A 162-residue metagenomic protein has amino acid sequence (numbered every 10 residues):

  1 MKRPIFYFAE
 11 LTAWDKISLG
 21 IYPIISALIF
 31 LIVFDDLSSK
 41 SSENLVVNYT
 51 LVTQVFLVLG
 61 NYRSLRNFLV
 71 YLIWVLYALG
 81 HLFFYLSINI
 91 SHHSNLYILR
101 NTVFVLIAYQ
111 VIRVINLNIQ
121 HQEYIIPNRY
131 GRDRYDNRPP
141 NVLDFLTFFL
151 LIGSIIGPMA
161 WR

Functional and structural regions predicted by a protein language model:
M1-L11: Short, Lys/Arg-rich, polar N-terminal cytosolic tail immediately upstream of the first transmembrane signal-anchor
T12-I29, L146-I155: Alpha-helical transmembrane segments
I29-S38, V58-S64, L82-S94, I156-R162: Juxtamembrane "helix-exit" motif on the non-cytosolic side of transmembrane helices
D35-L51: Structural signature of hydrophobic alpha-helical transmembrane segments
R66-Y77: Cytoplasmic-side transmembrane-helix entry/capping segments in multi-pass membrane proteins
L82-S87, L106-I125: Alpha-helical transmembrane segments in multipass membrane proteins, preferentially the mid-helix core
H93-V111: Alpha-helical transmembrane segments
V114-R162: C-terminal membrane-adjacent module
